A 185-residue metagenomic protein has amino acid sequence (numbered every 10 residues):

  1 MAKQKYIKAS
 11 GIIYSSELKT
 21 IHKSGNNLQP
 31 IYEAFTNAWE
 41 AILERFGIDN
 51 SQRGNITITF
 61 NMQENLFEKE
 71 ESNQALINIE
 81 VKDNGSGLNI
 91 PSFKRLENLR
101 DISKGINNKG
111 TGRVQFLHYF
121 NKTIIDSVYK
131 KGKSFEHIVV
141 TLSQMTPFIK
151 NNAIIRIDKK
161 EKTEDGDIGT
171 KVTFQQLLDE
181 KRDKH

Functional and structural regions predicted by a protein language model:
M1-F60, E64, E68, P91-K94: Bergerat-fold GHKL ATPase/HATPase_c domain
F67-S72, Q115-F116: Short glycine-biased active-site loop of nucleotidyltransferases that positions the nucleotide triphosphate and helps
N73-I79, T170: Short beta-strand element(s) in the Bergerat
A75-I77, S92, G112, Y119: Generic hydrophobic, aliphatic-rich segments that mediate packing or membrane embedding
D83: Acidic ATP/Mg2+-coordinating residue in the GHKL
G87-N89: A short glycine-centered beta->alpha linker in the GHKL/HATPase_c
L96-R100: Mobile ATP-lid/nucleotide-binding loop of the nucleotide-binding subdomain
S103-H185: GHKL-type ATPase core
